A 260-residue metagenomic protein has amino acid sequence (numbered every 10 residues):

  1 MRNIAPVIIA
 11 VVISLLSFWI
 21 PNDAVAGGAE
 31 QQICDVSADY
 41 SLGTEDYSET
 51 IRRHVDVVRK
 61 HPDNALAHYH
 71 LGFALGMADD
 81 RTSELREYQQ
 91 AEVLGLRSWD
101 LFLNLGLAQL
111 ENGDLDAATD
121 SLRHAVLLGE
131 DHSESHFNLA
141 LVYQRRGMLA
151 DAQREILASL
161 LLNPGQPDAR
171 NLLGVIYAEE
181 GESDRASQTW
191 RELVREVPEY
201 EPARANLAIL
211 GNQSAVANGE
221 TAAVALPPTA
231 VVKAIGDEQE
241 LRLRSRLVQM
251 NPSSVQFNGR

Functional and structural regions predicted by a protein language model:
F18-L66, H70: N-terminal leader/linker segments that initiate helical-solenoid repeat arrays
E30-Q31, A65-L66, S98-D100, S133-E134 (+2 more regions): Helix-start (N-cap) detector for alpha-helical repeat units in TPR-like alpha-solenoids, especially tetratricopeptide
E30-Q31, S187-R260: Terminal, low-structured helical/coil segments at or just beyond the last alpha-helical repeat
L42-D56, M77-Q90, D100, E111-H124 (+3 more regions): Structural signature of tandem alpha-helical TPR/SEL1-like repeats, specifically the intra-repeat loop/turn
K60, L94-G95, L128, L162 (+1 more regions): Structural marker of alpha-solenoid helical repeat scaffolds
A74, A108, V142, I176 (+1 more regions): TPR/TPR-like alpha-solenoid repeats
